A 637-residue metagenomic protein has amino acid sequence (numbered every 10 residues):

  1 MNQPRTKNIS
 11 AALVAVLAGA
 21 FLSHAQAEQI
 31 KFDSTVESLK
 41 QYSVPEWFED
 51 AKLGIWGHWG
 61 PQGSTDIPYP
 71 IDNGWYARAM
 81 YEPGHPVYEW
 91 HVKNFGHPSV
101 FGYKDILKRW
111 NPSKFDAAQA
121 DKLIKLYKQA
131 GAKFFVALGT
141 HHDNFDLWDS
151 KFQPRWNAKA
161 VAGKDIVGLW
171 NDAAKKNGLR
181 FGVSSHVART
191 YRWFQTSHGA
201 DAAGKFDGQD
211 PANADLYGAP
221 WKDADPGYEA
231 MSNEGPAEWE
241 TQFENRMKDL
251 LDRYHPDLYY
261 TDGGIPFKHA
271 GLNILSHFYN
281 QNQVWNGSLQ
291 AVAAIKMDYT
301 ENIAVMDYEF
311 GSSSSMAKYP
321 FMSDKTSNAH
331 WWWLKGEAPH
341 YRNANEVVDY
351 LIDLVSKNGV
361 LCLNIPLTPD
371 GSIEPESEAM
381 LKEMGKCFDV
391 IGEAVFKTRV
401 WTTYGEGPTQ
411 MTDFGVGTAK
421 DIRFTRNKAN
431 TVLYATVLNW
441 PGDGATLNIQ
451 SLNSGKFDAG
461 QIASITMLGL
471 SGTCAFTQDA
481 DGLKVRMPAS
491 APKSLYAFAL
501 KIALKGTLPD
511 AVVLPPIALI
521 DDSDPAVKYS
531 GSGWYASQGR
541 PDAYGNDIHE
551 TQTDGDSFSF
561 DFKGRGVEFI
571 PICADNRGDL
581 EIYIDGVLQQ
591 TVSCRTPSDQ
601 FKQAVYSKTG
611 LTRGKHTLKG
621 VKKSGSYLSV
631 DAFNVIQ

Functional and structural regions predicted by a protein language model:
N2-A12: Bacterial N-terminal signal peptides that target proteins for export
T6-N8, L53, W59, K615-T617: Hydrophobic alpha-helical segments, especially transmembrane helices and their immediate juxtamembrane helical caps
K7, D72-Y76, D579-V587: Short linear, low-complexity motifs centered on an aromatic residue
A11-A20: Bacterial N-terminal signal peptides
L22-A27: Sec/Tat signal peptide C-region and signal peptidase I cleavage site
E28-P515: Mature catalytic domains of secreted/periplasmic carbohydrate-active enzymes
P509-Q637: Glycan-recognition surfaces in beta-rich domains, encompassing non-catalytic CBMs and lectin-like receptor-binding
